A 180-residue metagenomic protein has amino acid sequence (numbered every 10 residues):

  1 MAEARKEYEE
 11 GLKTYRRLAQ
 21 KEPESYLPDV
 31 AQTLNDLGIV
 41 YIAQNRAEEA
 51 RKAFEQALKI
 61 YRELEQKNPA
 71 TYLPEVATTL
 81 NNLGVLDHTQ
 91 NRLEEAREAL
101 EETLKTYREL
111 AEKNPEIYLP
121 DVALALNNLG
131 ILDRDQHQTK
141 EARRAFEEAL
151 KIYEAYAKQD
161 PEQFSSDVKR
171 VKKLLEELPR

Functional and structural regions predicted by a protein language model:
A2-L18, E22-P23: N-terminal segments that cap or nucleate solenoid repeat domains
K13, R17-Q20, K59, E63-Q66 (+4 more regions): Conserved structural position within tetratricopeptide repeats
K21, S25-P28, K67, T71-P74 (+3 more regions): Residue signature of alpha-solenoid helical repeat architecture, marking inter-repeat boundaries and helix-start
P28-A43, P74-T89, P120-R134, S166-E177: Conserved alpha-helical positions within TPR/SEL1-like repeat arrays
L150, Y156, D160-P179: Leucine-rich solenoid repeat scaffolds
